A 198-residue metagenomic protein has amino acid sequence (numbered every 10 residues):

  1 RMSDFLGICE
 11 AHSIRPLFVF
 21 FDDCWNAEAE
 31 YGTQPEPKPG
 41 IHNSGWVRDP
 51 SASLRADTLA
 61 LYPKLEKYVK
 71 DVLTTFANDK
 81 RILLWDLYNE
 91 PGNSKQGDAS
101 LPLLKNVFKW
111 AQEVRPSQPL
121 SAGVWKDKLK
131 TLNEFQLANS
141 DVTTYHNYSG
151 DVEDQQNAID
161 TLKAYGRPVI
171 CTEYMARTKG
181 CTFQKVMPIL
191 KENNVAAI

Functional and structural regions predicted by a protein language model:
R1-S140, H146, G150-Q156, A164-Y165 (+4 more regions): Active-site mouth of glycoside hydrolases
